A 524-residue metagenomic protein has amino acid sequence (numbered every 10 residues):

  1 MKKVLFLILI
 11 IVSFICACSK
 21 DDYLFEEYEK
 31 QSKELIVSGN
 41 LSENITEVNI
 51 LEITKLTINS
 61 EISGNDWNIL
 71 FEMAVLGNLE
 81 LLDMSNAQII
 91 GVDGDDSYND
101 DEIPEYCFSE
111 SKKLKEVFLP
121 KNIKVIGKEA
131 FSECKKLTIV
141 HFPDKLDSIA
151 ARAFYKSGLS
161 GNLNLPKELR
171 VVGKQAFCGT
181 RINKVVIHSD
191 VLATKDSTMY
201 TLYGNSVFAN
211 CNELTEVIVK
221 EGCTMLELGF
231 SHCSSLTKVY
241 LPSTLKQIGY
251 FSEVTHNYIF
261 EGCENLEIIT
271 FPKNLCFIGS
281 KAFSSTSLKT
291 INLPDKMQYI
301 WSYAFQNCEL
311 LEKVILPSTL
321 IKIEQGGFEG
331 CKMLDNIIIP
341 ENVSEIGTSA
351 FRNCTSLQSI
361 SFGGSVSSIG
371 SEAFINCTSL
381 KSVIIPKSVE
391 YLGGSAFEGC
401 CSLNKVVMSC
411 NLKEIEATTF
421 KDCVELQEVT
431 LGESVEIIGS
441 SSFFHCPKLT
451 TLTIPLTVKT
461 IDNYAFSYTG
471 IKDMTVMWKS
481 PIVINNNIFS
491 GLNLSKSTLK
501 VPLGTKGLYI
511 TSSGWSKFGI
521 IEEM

Functional and structural regions predicted by a protein language model:
M1, L5-L7, I11-I36: Bacterial Sec-dependent N-terminal signal peptides
C18-S19, L56, Y509: Terminal processing/anchoring signals of secreted or surface-associated proteins and related intramolecular
L24-M73: N-terminal segments that cap or nucleate solenoid repeat domains
S32-V37, T54-I62, L79-N99, K112-V125 (+17 more regions): Structural signature of tandem-repeat unit edges
N49-I50, G491-N493: Extracellular/periplasmic catalytic domains that process cell-envelope and extracellular macromolecules
N68-V75, D93-E105, E110: Extracellular beta-strand-rich solenoid/capping regions of secreted or surface-exposed proteins that bind or remodel
I69-A74, H256, N487-S490, G507-F518: Short, aromatic/basic amphipathic alpha-helical patches
E105-C107, G127-A130, A150-A153, G173-A176 (+13 more regions): Consensus positions within tandem repeat domains that build extended binding/scaffold surfaces
